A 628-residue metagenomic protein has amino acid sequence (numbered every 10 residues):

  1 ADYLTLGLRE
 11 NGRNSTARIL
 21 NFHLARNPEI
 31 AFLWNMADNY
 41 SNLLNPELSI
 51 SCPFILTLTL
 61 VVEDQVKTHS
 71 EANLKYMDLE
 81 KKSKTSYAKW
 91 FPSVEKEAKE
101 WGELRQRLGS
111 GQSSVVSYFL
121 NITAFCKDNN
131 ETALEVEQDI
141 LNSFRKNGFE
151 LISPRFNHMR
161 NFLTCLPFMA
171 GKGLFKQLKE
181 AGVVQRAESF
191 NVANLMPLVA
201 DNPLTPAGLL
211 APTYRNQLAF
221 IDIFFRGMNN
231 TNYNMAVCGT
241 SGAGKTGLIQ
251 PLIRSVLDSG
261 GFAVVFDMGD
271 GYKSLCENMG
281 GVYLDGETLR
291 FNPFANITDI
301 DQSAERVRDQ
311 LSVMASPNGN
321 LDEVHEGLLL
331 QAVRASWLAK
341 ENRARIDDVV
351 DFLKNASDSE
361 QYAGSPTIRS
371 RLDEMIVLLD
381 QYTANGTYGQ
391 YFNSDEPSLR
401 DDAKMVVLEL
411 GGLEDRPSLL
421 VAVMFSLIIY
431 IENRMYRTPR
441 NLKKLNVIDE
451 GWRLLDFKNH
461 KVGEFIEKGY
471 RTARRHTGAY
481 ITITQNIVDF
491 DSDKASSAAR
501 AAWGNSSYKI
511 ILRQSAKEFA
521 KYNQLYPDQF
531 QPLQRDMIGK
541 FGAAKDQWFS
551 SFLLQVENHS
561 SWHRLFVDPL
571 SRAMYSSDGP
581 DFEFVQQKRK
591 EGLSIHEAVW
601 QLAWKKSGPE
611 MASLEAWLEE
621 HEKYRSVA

Functional and structural regions predicted by a protein language model:
A1-L195: Extended, folded cores of ATP/NTP-driven motor/assembly subunits in large transport and secretion machines
P46-S49, V61, Q65-K67, F162-A219 (+9 more regions): P-loop NTPase motor domains
V237: Hydrophobic anchor at the beta1->P-loop junction of P-loop NTPases
G242: Walker A (P-loop) phosphate-binding loop of P-loop NTPases
K245: Conserved lysine of the Walker
L248: Hydrophobic positions on the alpha1 helix immediately C-terminal to the Walker A/P-loop
R254-V264, M279: Post-Walker A helix-loop "phosphate-sensing" segment adjacent to the P-loop in P-loop NTPases
G280-L284, S496-I511: A short helix-turn-beta junction within AAA+ P-loop NTPase domains corresponding to the substrate/partner-engaging
